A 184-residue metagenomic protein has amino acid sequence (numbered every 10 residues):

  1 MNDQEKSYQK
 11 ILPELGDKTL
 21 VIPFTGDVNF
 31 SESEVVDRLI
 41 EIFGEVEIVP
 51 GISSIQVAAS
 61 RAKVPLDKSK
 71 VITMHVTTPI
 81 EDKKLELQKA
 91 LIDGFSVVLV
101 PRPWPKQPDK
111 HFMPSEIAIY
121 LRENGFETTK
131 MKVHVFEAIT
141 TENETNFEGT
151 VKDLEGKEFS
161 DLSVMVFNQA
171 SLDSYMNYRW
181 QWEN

Functional and structural regions predicted by a protein language model:
M1-Q4, T73-T77, A138: Short beta->alpha junction loops
M1-V49, S163-V164: Class I S-adenosyl-L-methionine
N2-K6, E34, S53, D82 (+3 more regions): Conserved active-site and cofactor/substrate-binding residues in soluble primary-metabolism enzymes
S7-L12, E86-L87, I117: Generic hydrophobic alpha-helical segments
L12, V36-I40, Q56-S60, S115-R122 (+1 more regions): Predominant activation on well-ordered alpha-helical scaffold segments within soluble catalytic domains
G16, I42, P65, E127-T129: Short, structurally constrained coil/turn elements that cap an alpha-helix or connect an alpha-helix to the following
T19-L20, L91-N184: A contiguous loop/helix-start segment that scaffolds small-molecule binding in enzyme catalytic cores
G26, F30-F95, E148, G156: Class I SAM-dependent methyltransferase SAM-binding "motif I" and its flanking Rossmann-like core
